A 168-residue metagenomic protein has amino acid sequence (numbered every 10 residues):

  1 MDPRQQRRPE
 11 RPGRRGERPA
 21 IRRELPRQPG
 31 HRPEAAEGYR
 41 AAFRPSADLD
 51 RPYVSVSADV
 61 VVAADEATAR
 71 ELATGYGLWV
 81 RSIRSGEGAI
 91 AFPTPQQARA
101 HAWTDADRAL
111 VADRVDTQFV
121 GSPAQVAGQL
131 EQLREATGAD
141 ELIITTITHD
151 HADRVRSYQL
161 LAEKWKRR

Functional and structural regions predicted by a protein language model:
M1, E24-R27, Q118, T146-H149 (+1 more regions): Conserved aromatic-histidine-acidic binding/catalytic patches
M1-P3, P19-R23, P52-A58, D140-I144: Hydrophobic faces of well-ordered beta-strands that scaffold small-molecule active sites in alpha/beta enzyme cores
R4-Q5, A124: Residue-level recognition of alpha-helix initiation/capping sites
Q5-G30, A35-A36: A conserved active-site cap/scaffold subdomain adjacent to cofactor or substrate pockets
P9, P29-G30, V62-D65, D150-D153: Flexible loop/turn segments at secondary-structure boundaries
G30-G138, K166-R168: An alpha-helical appendage that flanks or caps ligand/catalytic pockets
R134-R168: Generic C-terminus detector
